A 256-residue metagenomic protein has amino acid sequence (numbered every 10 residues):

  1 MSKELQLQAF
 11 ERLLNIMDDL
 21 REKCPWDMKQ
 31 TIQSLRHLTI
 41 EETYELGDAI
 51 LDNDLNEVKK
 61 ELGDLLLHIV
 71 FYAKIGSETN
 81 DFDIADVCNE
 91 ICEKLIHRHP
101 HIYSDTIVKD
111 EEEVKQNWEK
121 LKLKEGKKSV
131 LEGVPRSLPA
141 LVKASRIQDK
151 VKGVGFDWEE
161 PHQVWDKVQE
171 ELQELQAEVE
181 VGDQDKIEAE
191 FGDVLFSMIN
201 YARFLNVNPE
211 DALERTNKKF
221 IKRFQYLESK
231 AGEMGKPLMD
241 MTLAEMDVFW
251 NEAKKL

Functional and structural regions predicted by a protein language model:
M1-E61, L67-F191, L195-L256: Flexible "arm" and connector segments at domain edges
